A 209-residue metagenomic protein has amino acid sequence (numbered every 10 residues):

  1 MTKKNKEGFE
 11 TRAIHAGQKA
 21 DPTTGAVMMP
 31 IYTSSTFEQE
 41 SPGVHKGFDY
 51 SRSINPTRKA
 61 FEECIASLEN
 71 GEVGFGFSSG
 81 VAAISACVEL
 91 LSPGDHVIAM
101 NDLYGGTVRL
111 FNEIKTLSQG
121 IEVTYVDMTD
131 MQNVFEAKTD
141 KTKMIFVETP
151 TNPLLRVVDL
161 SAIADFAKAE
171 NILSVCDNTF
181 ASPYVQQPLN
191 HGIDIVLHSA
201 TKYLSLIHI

Functional and structural regions predicted by a protein language model:
T2-N55, F61-C64: N-terminal "arm"/small-domain region of PLP-dependent enzymes with the aminotransferase-like
T36-S85, E89-L90, G106-I114: Conserved N-terminal alpha-helix of the aminotransferase class I/II PLP-enzyme fold
F75, I98, T124, V175 (+1 more regions): Structural detector of well-ordered beta-strand residues that form the stable sheet scaffold of enzyme domains
V81-I84, D127-N133, T179-P183: Short acidic loop-to-helix transition motifs that present clustered carboxylates
L91-F146, D165, A169: PLP-dependent aminotransferase-like
M144-A162, I172-Y203: Conserved PLP phosphate-binding loop immediately N-terminal to the Schiff-base lysine helix in PLP-dependent enzymes
I207-I209: Conserved small/polar residues in nucleotide/adenosyl-binding loops
